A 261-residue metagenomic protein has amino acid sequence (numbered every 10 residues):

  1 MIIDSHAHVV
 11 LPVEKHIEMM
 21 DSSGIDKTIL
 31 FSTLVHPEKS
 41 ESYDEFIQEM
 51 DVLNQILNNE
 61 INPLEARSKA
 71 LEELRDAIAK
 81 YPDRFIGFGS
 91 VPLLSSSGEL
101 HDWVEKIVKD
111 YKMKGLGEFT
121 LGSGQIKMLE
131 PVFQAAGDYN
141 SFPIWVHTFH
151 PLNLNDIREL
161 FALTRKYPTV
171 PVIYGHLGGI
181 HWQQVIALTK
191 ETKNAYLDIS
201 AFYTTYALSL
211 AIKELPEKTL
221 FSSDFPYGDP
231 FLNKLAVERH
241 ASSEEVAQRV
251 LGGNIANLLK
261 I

Functional and structural regions predicted by a protein language model:
M1, K27, R84-I86, F142-P143 (+2 more regions): Proline-centered loop/turn at the N-terminus of a beta-strand
M1-E72: An N-terminally biased module of ancient metal coordination in phosphate/nucleic-acid-related enzymes
M1-V9, E14-K27, F31, K218 (+1 more regions): Mid-to-C-terminal alpha-helical segments outside catalytic/metal-binding sites
H6, M20, L74, I107 (+7 more regions): Conserved, mostly hydrophobic/aromatic
H6-V10, T33-V35, S90-L94, F119-L121 (+4 more regions): Active-site beta-loop-alpha junctions enriched in small/polar residues
V13-H16, K69-R75, L100-V104, D156-L160 (+1 more regions): Alpha-helical scaffolding within the catalytic cores of extracellular/periplasmic polymer-degrading hydrolases
I47-W145, P151: Active-site gating/metal-coordination segments in enzymes
K114-G115, G122-L220: Catalytic pocket-lining loop regions of alpha/beta-barrel enzymes, especially the amidohydrolase/enolase/GH5 lineages
